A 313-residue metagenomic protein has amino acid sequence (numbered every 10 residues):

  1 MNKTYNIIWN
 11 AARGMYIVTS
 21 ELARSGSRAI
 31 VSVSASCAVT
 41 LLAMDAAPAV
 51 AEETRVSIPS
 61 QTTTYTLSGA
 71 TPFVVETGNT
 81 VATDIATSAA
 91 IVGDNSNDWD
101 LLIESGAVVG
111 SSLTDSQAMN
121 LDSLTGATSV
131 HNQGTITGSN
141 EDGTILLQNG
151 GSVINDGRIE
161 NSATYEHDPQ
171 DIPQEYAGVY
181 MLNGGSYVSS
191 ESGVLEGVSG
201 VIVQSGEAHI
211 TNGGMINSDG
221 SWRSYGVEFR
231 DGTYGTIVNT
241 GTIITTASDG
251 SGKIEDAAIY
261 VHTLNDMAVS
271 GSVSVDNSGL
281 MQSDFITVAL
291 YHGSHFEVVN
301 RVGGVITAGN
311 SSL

Functional and structural regions predicted by a protein language model:
N2-A29: Extracellular "spike/adhesin" assembly and maturation modules and analogous cytosolic coiled-coil scaffolds
Y16-V18, V56, V179, I259: Generic recognition of long tandem-repeat/solenoid scaffolds
S34-D45: Bacterial N-terminal signal peptides
D45-A51: Sec/Tat signal peptide C-region and signal peptidase I cleavage site
A51-Q61: Boundary/junction segments of secreted and surface-exposed precursor proteins
S60-A86: N-terminal targeting signals for Sec/Tat export/insertion, comprising classic cleavable signal peptides
T64-V74, V92-S112, N120-F285, A289-S311: Surface-exposed loop/turn motifs in large extracellular/passenger domains
